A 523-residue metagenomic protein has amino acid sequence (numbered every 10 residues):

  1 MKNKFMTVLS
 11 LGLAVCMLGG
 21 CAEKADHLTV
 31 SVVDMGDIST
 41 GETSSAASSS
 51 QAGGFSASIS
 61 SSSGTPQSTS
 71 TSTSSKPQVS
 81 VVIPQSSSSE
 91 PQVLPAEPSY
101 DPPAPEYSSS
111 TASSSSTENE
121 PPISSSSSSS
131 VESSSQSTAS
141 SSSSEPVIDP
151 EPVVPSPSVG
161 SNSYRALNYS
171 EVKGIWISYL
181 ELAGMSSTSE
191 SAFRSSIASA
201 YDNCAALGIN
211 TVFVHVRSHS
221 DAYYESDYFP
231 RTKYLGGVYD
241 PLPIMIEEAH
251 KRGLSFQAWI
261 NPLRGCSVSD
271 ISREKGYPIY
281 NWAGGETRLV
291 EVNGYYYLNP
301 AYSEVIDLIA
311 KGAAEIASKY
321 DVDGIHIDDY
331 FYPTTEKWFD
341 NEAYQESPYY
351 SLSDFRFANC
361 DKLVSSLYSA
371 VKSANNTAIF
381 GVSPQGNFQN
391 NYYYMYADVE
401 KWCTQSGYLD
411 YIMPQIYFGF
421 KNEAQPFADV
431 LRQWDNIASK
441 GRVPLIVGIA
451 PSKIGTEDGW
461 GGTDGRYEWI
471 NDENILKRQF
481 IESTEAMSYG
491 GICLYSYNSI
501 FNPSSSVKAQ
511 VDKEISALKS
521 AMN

Functional and structural regions predicted by a protein language model:
M17-G20: C-terminal motif of bacterial Sec signal peptides marking the signal peptidase cleavage site
A22-K24: Bacterial signal peptide processing site
V33-S163: Ser/Thr/Gly/Pro-rich low-complexity, disordered linker/stalk segments of secreted and cell-surface proteins
Y164-R194, Q257-K319, T463-Y467: Active-site-adjacent "subsite" loops/lids of carbohydrate-active enzymes
F193, N203, P243, A283-Q405 (+1 more regions): Polysaccharide-binding and catalytic clefts of secreted carbohydrate-active enzymes
S195-D221, K319-G324, G407-Y411, Y489-G491: Catalytic domains of carbohydrate-active enzymes, especially glycoside hydrolases
A200-Y201, S218-N261, P348-A374, P426-F427: Aromatic-lined substrate-binding rim segments of carbohydrate-active enzymes
S406-P426, Q433-N523: Substrate-binding cleft of secreted/luminal carbohydrate-active enzymes
